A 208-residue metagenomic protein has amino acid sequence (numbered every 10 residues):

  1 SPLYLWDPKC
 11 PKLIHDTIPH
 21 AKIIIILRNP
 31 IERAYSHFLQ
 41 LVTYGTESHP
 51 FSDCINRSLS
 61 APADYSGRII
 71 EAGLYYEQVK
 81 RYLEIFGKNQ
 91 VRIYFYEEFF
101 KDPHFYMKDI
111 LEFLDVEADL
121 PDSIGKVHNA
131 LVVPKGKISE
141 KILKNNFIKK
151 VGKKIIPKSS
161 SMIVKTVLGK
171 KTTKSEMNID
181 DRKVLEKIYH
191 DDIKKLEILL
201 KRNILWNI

Functional and structural regions predicted by a protein language model:
S1-P2, S58-I70, E176-D181: Surface-exposed cleft-lining segments at the edges of enzyme active sites
S1-S52, Y65-F105, D109, I188-D191 (+1 more regions): PAPS-dependent sulfotransferase catalytic domain
H49-C54, L205-I208: Charge-rich, acidic-biased intrinsically disordered regions
C54-A61, T166: Short, basic/glycine-rich phosphate-binding loops at helix/coil junctions that contact nucleotide phosphates
K80-K183, K201, W206-I208: The conserved 3'-phosphoadenosine-5'-phosphosulfate
